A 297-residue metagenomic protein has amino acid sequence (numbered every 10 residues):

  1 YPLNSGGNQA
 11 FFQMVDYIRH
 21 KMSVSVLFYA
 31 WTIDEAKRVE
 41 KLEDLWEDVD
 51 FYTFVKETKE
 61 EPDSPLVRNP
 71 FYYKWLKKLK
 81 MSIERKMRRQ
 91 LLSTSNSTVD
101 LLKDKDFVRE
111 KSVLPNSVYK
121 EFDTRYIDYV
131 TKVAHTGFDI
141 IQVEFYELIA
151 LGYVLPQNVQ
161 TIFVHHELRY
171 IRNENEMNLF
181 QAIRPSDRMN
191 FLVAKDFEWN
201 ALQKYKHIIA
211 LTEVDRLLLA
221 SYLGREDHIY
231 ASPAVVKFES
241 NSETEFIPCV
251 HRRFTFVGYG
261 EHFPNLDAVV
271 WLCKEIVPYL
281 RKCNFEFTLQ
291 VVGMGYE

Functional and structural regions predicted by a protein language model:
Y1-T58, T136, Y279-K282: N-terminal subdomain of nucleotide-sugar transferases
A10, S221, Y230-E297: Conserved catalytic-core segment of nucleotide-activated headgroup transferases in glycan assembly
Y29, V143-F145, A210-T212, A234 (+1 more regions): Replace "coordinates the UDP/GDP/TDP-sugar" with "coordinates nucleotide-activated sugar donors
R68-I140, Y146-I149, Q181-Y205: Conserved nucleotide-sugar donor-binding subdomain of glycosyltransferases
D139-I140, Q160, H207, R253: Structural motif
E147-L148, V214-R216, Y296: Alpha-helix capping/helix-boundary segments
L155-L179: Active-site proximal beta-strand in glycosyltransferases
Q160-F163, R188-A194, W199-S242: Donor nucleotide-sugar binding/catalytic pocket of nucleotide-sugar-dependent glycosyltransferases
